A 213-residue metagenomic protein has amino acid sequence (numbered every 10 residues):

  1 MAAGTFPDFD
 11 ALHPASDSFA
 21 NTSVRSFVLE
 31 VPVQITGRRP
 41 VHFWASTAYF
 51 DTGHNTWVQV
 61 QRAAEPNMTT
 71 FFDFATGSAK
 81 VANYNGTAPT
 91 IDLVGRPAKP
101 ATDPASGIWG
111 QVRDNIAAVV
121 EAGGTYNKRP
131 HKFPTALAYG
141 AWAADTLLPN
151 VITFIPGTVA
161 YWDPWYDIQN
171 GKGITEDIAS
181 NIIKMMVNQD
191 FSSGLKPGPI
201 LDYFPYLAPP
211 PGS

Functional and structural regions predicted by a protein language model:
M1-S213: Surface-exposed extracytoplasmic segments
